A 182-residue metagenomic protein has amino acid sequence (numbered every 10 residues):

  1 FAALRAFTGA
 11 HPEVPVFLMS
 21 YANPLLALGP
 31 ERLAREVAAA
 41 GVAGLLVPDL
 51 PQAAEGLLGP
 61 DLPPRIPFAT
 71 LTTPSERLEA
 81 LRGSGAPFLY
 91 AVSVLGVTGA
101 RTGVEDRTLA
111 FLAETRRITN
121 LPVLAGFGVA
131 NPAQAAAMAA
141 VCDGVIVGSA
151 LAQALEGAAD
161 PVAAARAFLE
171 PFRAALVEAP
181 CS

Functional and structural regions predicted by a protein language model:
F1-F17, G59-T70, D106-V123, A164-C181: Alpha-helix-loop-beta-strand connector modules within alpha/beta enzyme cores
F1-F7, L25-E31, V47-L62, P74-A80 (+3 more regions): Active-site-adjacent beta->alpha loops and helix N-cap segments on the catalytic face of soluble alpha/beta enzymes
F1-V47, L176-E178: Active-site beta->alpha loop and helix N-cap motifs at the rims of alpha/beta catalytic domains
P15-M19, A43-G44, P64-I66, P87-L89 (+2 more regions): Structural preference for beta-strand elements that scaffold enzyme active sites
Y21-P24, L50, F68-L71, V94-L95 (+2 more regions): Active-site beta-loop-alpha junctions enriched in small/polar residues
A38-G41, R82, R116, A139: Non-catalytic positions within long, well-ordered alpha-helices that form the structural scaffold/packing of enzyme
A40-A54, Y90-G99, G128, V141-D160: Glycine-rich phosphate-binding active-site loops on the catalytic face of alpha/beta enzymes
T73-S84, A125, V129-V145: Catalytic cores of alpha/beta
